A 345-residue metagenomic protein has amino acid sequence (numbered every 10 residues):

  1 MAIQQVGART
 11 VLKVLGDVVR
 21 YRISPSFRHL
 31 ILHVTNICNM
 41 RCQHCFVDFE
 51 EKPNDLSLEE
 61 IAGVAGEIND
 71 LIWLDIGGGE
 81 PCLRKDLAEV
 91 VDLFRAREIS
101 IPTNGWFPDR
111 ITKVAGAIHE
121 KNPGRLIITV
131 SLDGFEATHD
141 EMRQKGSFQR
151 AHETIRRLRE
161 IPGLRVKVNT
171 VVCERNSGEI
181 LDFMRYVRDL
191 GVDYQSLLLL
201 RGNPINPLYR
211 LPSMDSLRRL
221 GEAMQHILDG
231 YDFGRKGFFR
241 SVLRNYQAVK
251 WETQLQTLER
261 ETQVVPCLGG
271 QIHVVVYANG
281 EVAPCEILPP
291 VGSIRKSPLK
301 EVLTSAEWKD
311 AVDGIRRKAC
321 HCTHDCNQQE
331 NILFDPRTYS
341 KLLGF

Functional and structural regions predicted by a protein language model:
M1, L93, R97, G124-G269 (+3 more regions): Radical SAM enzyme [4Fe-4S]-AdoMet core and its adjacent flexible, acidic and glycine-rich loops/tails across
I3-K121, R125, L333-D335, G344-F345: Conserved alpha-helical substructure of the radical SAM core
G7-F27, Q247-Q254, P290-E307: Short, charged low-complexity linear segments at domain edges
K13-V14, V264, E281-F345: Flexible mid-to-C-terminal extensions adjoining Fe-S/redox cofactors in radical SAM and related proteins
H29-L56, E60, L71-G77, V166-E174 (+4 more regions): Soluble, non-transmembrane catalytic domains of enzymes that act on hydrophobic metabolites at membranes
Q43-F46, L268, C320-T323: Cys/His/Pro-rich metal-binding microdomains
H44, D48-E51, H273, V291 (+2 more regions): Secreted/processed peptides and extracellular or luminal domains of membrane proteins
